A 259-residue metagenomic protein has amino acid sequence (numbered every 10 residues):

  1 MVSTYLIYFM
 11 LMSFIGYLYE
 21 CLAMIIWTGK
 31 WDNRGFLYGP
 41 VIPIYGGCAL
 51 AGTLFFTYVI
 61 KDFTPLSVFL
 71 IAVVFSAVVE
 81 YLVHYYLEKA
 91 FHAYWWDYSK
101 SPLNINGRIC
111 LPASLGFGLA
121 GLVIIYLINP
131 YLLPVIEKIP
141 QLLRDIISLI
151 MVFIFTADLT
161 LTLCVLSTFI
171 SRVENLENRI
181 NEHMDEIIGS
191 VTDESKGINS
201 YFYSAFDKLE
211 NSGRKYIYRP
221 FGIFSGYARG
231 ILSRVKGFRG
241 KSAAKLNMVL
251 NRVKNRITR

Functional and structural regions predicted by a protein language model:
M1-R259: Aromatic-rich, lipid-facing transmembrane alpha helices and their immediate juxtamembrane interface loops in integral
